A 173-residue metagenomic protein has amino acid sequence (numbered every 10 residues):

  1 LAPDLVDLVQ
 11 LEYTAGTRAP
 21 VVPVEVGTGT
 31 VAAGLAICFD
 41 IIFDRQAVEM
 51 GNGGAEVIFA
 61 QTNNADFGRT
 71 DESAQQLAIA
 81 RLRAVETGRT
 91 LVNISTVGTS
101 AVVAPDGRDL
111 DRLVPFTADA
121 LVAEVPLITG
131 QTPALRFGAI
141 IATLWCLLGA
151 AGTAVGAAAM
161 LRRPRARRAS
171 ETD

Functional and structural regions predicted by a protein language model:
L1-D173: Enzyme catalytic cores with a strong preference for nitrogen-chemistry domains
